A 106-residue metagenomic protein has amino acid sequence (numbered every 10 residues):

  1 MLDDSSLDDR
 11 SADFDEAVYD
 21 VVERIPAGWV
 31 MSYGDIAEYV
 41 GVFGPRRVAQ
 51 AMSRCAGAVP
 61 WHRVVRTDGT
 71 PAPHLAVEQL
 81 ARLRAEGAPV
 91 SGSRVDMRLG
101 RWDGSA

Functional and structural regions predicted by a protein language model:
L2-A106: Nucleic acid-binding interface residues in structured DNA/RNA-binding domains, emphasizing the DNA-engaging scaffolds
